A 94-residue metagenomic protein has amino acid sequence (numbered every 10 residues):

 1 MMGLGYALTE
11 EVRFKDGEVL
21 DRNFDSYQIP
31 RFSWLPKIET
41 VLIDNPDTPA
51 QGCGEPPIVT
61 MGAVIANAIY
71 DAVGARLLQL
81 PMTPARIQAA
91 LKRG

Functional and structural regions predicted by a protein language model:
M1-G94: C-terminal catalytic domains of large/alpha subunits in multi-subunit enzymes
